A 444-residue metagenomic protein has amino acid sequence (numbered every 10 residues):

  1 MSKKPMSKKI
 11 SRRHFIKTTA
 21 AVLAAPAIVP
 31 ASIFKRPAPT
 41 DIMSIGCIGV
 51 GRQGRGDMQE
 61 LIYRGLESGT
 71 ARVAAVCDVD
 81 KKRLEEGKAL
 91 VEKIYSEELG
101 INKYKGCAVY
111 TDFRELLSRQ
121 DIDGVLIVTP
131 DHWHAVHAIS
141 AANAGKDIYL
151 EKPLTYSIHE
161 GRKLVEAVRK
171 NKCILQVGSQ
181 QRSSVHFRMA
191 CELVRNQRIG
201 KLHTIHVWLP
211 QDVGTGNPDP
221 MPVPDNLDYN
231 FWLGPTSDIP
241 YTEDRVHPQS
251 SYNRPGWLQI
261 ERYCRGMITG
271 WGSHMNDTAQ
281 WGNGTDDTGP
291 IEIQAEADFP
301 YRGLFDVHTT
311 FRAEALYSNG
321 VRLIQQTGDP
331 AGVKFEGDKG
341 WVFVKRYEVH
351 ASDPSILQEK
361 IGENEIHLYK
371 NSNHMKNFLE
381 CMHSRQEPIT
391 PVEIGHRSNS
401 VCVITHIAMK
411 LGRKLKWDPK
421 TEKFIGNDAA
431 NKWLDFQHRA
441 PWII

Functional and structural regions predicted by a protein language model:
S2-D147, H159-I174: N-terminal glycine-/serine-/threonine-rich beta1-alpha1-beta2 phosphate-ribose binding loop of Rossmann-like
I16, I62, K88, R114-L117 (+11 more regions): Non-transmembrane alpha-helical segments in soluble domains of secreted/periplasmic/extracellular proteins
K17-P39, D306, E380-I444: C-terminal helix-rich "cap/oligomerization" subdomain common to oxidoreductases
D147, T155-F231: A contiguous active-site-proximal alpha/beta segment in oxidoreductase catalytic domains
K152: Short basic (Lys/Arg) and small-residue
V177-S179, P218, E261-T269, A297-R302 (+2 more regions): Active-site rim elements
N230-S318: Rossmann-like dinucleotide-binding domain that binds NAD(P)(H)
A297, G303-V307, F311-N373: NAD(P)-dinucleotide binding in Rossmann-like oxidoreductases
